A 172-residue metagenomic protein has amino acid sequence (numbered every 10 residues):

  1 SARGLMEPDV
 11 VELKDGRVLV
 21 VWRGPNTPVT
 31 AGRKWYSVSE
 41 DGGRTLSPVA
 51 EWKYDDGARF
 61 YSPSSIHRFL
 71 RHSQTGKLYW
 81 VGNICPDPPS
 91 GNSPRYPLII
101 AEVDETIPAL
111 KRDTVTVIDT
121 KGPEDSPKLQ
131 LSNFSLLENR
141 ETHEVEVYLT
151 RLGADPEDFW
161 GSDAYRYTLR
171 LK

Functional and structural regions predicted by a protein language model:
S1-K172: Asp-box/BNR beta-propeller blade signature and adjacent active/binding-site loops in extracellular glycan-interacting
